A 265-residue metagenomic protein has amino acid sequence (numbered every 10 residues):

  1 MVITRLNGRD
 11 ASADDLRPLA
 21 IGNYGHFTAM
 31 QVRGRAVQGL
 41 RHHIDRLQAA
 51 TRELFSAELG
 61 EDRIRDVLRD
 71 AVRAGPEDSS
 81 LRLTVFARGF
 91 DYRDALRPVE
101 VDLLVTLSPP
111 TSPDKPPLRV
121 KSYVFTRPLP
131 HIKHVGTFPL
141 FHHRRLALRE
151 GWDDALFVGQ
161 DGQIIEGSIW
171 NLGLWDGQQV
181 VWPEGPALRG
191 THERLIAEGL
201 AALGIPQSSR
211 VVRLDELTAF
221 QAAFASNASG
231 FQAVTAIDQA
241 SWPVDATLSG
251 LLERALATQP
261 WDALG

Functional and structural regions predicted by a protein language model:
M1-R73, F86, A95-G265: Helix-start/capping segments and mature chain N-termini
A74-A87, Y92: Ordered, amphipathic secondary-structure segments that act as subunit-interaction surfaces in large macromolecular
